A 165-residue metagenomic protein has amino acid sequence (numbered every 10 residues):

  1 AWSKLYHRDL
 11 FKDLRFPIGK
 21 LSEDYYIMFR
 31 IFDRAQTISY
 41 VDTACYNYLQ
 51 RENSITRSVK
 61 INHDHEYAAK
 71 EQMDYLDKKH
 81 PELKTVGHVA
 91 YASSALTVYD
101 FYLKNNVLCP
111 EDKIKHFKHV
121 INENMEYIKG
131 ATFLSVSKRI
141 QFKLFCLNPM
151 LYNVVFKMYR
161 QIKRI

Functional and structural regions predicted by a protein language model:
A1-K60: Conserved nucleotide-sugar donor-binding catalytic segment
L14-Y25, H65-A69, Y152-R160: Short charge-dense sequence patches
P17, S58, P81, Q141-L144: Residues at structural and domain junctions
Y25, K84-S93: Alpha-helical scaffolds flanking conserved acidic
Q36-T37, R57, I61, V98 (+2 more regions): Alpha-helix boundary/capping detector
A44-R51, R57-L83, S94-Y127: Catalytic core of nucleotide-sugar-dependent glycosyltransferases
A90-F101, M158-I165: Amphipathic, soluble alpha/beta structural segments
N106-I165: Membrane-interface aromatic/basic loop that binds lipid-linked glycans or pyrophosphate carriers, typified by
